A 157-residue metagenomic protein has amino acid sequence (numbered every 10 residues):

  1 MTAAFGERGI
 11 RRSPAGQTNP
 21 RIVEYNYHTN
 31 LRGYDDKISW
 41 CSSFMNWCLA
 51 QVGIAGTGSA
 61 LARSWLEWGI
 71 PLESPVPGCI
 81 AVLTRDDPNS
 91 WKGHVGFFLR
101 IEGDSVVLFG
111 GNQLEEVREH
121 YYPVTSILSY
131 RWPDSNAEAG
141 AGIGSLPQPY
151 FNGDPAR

Functional and structural regions predicted by a protein language model:
M1, V106, L128: A broad, low-specificity signal marking well-ordered, structured residues that form hydrophobic/aromatic
M1-V52, G144-R157: N-terminal capping segments
V23, Y27-N30, F98, I127-W132: Extracytoplasmic/lumenal soluble domains of exported proteins with redox or metal-associated functions
G33-C41, I70-E73, S90, Y122: Extracytoplasmic/periplasmic, Sec-exported soluble proteins
A50, I54-R118: ...with weaker cross-activation on analogous glycine-rich loops/strands in unrelated enzymes
R118-V124: Short amphipathic beta-strand/extended segments with alternating polar/hydrophobic composition
V124-R157: Low-complexity, Gly/Ser/Thr/Pro-rich intrinsically disordered linker/tail segments
